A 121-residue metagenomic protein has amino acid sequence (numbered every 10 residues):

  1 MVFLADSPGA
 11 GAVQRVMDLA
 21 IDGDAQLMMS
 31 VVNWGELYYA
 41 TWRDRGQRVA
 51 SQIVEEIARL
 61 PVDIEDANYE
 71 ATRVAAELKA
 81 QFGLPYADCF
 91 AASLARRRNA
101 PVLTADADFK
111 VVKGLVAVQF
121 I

Functional and structural regions predicted by a protein language model:
M1-M29, W42-E55: Short, well-structured N-terminal submotif of metal-dependent ribonuclease cores
P8, V32-N33, A67-E70, F90 (+1 more regions): Short beta->alpha linker loops
I21, A58, R96: Anion (oxyanion) recognition and catalysis
Q26-M28, L60-P61, P101: Short loop->beta-strand "edge-of-pocket" segments that line small-molecule binding or catalytic clefts across diverse
M29-V31, L84-P85, D106, F120-I121: Histidine- and aromatic-rich ligand-binding microenvironments
G35-Y38, A76: Amphipathic alpha-helical segments within well-ordered protein domains
D63-P101: Active-site neighborhoods of divalent-metal-dependent phosphate/nucleic-acid chemistry enzymes
A92-I121: Acidic, PIN/NYN-like endoribonuclease modules and their adjacent C-terminal/linker elements
